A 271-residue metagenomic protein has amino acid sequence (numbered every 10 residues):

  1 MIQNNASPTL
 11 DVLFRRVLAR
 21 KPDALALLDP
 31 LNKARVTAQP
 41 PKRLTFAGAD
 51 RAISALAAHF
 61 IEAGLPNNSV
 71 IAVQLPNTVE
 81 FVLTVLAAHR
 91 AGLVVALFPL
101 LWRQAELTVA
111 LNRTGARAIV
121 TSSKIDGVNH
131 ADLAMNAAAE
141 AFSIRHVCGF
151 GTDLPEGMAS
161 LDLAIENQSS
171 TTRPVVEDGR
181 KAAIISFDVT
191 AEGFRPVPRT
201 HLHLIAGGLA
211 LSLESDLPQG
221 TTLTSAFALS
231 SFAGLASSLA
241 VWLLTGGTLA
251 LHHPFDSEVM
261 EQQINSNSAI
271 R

Functional and structural regions predicted by a protein language model:
I2, A6, L27-G64, S69-T78 (+3 more regions): Conserved AMP-binding/adenylate-forming core of the ANL superfamily
L13-T45, A182-G193: AMP-dependent adenylate-forming
P22-L25, G149, L163-G207, L213-T222: Conserved pre-ATP/AMP-binding loop-to-beta segment of ANL
I71, A88, A182, F187-V189 (+3 more regions): Conserved S/T- and glycine-rich ATP-binding loop of Class I adenylate-forming
L75-T78, P99-L101, F187, F227-F232 (+1 more regions): Conserved AMP-binding
L86-A91, N112-R113, S231, A240-L244: Short hydrophobic alpha-helices that are characteristic scaffold elements of the AMP-binding
L93-L163, I264-R271: Structural core segment of the AMP-binding/adenylate-forming
A206-T222, S230-R271: Conserved AMP-binding/adenylation subdomain of ANL enzymes
